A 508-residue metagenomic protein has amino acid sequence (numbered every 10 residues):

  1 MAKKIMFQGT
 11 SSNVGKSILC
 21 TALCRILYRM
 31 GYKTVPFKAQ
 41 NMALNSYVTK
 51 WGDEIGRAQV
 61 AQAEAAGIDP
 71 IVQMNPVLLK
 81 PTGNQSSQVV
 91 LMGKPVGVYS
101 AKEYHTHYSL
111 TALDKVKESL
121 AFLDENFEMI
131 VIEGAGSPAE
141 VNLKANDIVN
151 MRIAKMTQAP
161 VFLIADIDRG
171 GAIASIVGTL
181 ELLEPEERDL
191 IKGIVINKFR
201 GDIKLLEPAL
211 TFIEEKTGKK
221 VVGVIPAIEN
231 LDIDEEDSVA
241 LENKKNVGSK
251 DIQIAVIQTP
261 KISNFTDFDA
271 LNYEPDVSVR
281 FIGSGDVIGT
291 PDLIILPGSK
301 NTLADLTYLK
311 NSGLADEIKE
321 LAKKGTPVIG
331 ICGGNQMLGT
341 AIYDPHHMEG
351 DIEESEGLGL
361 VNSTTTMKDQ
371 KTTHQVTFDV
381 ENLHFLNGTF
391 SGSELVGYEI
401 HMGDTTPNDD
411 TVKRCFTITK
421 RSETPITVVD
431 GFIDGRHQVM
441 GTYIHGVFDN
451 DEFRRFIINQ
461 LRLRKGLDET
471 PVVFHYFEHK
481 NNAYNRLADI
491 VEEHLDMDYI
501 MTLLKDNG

Functional and structural regions predicted by a protein language model:
A2-A322, P327, D344, D369-Q370 (+1 more regions): Flexible phosphate-sensing "switch/lid" loops adjacent to ATP/NTP-binding sites across phosphate-transfer
C332: Catalytic nucleophile serine of serine hydrolases, specifically the conserved "nucleophile elbow" pentapeptide
N335-Q336, F448: Short active-site segment of divalent metal-dependent hydrolases/proteases that encodes the spacing between
G339-S393, G397: A conserved active-site-flanking secondary-structure segment within enzyme catalytic domains
